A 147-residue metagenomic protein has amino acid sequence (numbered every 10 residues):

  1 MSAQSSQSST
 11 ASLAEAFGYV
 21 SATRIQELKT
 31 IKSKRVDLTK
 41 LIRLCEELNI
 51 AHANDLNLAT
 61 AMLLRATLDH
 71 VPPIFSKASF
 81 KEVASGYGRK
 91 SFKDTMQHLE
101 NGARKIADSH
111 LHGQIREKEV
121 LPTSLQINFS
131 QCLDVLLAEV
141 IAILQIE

Functional and structural regions predicted by a protein language model:
M1-A53, Q145: Charged alpha-helical initiation segments
Q7-T10, A84-E147: Long, charged low-complexity segments
R35, N54, T123, I127: Charge-dense, low-complexity intrinsically disordered segments
I42-S76: Short, hydrophobic, well-ordered secondary-structure elements
I74-A84: Short conserved catalytic/interaction loops centered on acidic-Pro-aromatic/His motifs
